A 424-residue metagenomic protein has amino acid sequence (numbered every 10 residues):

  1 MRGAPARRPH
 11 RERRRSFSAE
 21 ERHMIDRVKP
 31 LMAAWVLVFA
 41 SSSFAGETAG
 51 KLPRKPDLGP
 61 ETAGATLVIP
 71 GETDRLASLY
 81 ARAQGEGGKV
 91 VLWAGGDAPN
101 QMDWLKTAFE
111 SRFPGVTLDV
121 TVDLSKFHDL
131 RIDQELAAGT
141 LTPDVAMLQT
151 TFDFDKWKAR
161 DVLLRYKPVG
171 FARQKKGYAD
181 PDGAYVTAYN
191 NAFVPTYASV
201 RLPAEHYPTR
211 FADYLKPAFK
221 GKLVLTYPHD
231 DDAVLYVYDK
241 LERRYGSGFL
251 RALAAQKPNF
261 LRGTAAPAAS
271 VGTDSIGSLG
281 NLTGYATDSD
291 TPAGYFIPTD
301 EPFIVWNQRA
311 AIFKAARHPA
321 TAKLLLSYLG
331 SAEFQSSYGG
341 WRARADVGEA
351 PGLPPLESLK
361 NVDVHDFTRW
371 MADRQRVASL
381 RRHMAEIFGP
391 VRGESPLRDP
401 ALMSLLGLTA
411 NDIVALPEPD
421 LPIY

Functional and structural regions predicted by a protein language model:
M1-E86, A415-Y424: Short, low-complexity disordered leader/linker segments with a strong preference for bacterial N-terminal type II
T48-Q149: Early extracytoplasmic/lumenal segment of secretory-pathway proteins
G50-T66, H365-Y424: Conserved C-terminal helix/tail region of periplasmic/extracytoplasmic solute-binding proteins
V91-K106, D119-D133, L141-S275: Extracytoplasmic ligand-binding site segments that recognize negatively charged/polar headgroups
T151-K156, G272, I276-F296: A ligand-binding cleft/hinge motif common to bilobed small-molecule-binding domains
K176-G177, N190-A192, L250-A254, F260-L261 (+1 more regions): Periplasmic-binding protein-like
T196-R201, D239, W306-T321, L329 (+1 more regions): A bilobed periplasmic-binding-protein/Venus flytrap-type ligand-binding module shared by bacterial periplasmic
F219-H229, L329-G352: Periplasmic-binding protein-like
